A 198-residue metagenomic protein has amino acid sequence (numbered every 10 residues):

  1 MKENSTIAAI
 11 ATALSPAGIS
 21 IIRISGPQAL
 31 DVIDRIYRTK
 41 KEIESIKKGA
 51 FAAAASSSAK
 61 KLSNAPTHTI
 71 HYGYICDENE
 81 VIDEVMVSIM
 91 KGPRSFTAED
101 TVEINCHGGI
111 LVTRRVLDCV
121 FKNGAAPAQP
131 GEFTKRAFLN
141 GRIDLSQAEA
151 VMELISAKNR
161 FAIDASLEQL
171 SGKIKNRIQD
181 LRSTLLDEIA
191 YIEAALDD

Functional and structural regions predicted by a protein language model:
M1-D164, E168, G172: A glycine-rich (often HGG/GG-containing) alpha/beta subdomain
R160-D198: Flexible nucleotide-interacting loop at or near the entrance of a catalytic core
